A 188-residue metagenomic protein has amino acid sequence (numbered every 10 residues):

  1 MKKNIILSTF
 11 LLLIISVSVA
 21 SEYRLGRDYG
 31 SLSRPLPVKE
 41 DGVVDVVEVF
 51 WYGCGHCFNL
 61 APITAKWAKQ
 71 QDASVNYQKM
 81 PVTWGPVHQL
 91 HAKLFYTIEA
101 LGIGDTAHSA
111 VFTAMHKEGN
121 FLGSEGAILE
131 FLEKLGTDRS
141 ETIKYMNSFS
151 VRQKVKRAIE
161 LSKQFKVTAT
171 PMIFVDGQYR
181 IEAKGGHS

Functional and structural regions predicted by a protein language model:
K2-P86, I159: Extracytoplasmic thiol/disulfide redox context detector
L12-L13, A114, L135, F149: Alpha-helix boundary/capping residues
G42, H56, L60-I63, L90-H91 (+7 more regions): Stable alpha-helical elements in mature extracytoplasmic
Y52-H56, T83-V87, T113-E118, S150-V151 (+1 more regions): Solvent-exposed loop/turn segments at secondary-structure junctions within structured extracellular/periplasmic domains
Q70-L101, D105-L132: Structural microenvironment flanking redox-active thiols in thiol-disulfide oxidoreductases
E133-S188: C-terminal cap of thioredoxin/glutaredoxin-like
